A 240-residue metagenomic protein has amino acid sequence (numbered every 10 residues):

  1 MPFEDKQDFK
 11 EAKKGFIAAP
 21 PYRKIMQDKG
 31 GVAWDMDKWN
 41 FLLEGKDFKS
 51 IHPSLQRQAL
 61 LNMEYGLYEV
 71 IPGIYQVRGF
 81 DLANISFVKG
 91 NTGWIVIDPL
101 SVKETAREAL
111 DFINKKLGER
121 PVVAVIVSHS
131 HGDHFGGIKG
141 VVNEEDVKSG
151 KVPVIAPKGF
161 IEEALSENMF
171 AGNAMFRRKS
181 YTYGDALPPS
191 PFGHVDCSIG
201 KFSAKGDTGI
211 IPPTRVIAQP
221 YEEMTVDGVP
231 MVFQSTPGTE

Functional and structural regions predicted by a protein language model:
M1-A59, M63-E64: N-terminal pre-domain segments of enzymes
E44-R57, F112-K115, D146, G150-K158 (+3 more regions): Non-globular, low-confidence helical/coil segments that flank catalytic cores
L60-R120: Conserved beta-strand hairpin/beta-sheet module of binuclear metal-dependent hydrolase folds, prominently
Y68-V70, G79-F80, G118, V147-S149 (+3 more regions): Extracellular/periplasmic catalytic domains that process cell-envelope and extracellular macromolecules
E69, I155, I161-S235: Metallo-beta-lactamase
D81-N84, S101-E104, S130-H134, F160-E162 (+1 more regions): Solvent-exposed loop/turn segments at secondary-structure junctions within structured extracellular/periplasmic domains
T92-G93, K103-I155, A218: Active-site metal-binding motif and surrounding structural segment of the metallo-beta-lactamase
V96-D98, A124-I126, F233: Short catalytic-loop micro-motif centered on adjacent basic/acidic residues
